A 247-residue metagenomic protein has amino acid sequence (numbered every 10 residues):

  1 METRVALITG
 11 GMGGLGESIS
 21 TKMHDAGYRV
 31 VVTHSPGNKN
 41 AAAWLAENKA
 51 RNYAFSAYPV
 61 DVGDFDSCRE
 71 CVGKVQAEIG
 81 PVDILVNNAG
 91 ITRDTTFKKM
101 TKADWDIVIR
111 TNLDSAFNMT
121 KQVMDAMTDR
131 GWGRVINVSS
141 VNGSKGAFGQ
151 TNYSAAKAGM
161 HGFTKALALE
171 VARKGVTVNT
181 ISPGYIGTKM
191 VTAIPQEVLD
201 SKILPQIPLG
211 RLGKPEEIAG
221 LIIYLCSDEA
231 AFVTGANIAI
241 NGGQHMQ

Functional and structural regions predicted by a protein language model:
M12-G13: Conserved glycine-rich cofactor-binding loop
Y28-A43: Conserved glycine-rich Rossmann-like NAD(P)H-binding loop of the short-chain dehydrogenase/reductase
T96-F97, T101-I109, V191, I203: Substrate-binding pocket helix/loop in short-chain dehydrogenase/reductase
T120, A156, T164: Active-site helix of classical SDR
D125, L169-R173, A231: Alpha-helical segment proximal to the catalytic Tyr-Lys
S140: Residue(s) in the substrate-gating loop at a strand-loop-helix junction that position the organic substrate next
A172, T177, V233-G235, N241: Short, small/polar-rich loop/turn modules that mediate ligand/substrate recognition or access, typified
